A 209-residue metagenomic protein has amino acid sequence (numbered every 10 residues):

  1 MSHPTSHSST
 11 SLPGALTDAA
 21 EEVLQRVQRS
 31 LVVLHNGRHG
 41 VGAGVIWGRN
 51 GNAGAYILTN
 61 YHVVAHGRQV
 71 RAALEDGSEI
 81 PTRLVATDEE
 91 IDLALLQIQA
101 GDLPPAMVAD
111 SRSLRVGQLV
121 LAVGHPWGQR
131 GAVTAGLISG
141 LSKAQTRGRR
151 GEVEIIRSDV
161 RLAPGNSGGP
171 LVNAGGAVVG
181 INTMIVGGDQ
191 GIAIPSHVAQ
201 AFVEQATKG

Functional and structural regions predicted by a protein language model:
M1-P4, R49-L93, A100-G101, H197: Catalytic-histidine neighborhood of serine endopeptidases, predominantly the chymotrypsin-like S1/PA family
M1-V27, T82, L121-A122, P126 (+1 more regions): C-terminal cap/linker of serine protease catalytic domains
A15-V23, L31-Y56, S78-P81, M107 (+3 more regions): A conserved glycine-rich beta-strand in the N-terminal activation segment of trypsin-fold
Q28-S30, V41, A94-M107, A132-K208: Active-site region of chymotrypsin-like
L34, Q69-D76, V120-G124: Short conserved beta-strand and strand-loop elements enriched in small hydrophobics with frequent Asp/Gly
W47, N52, V64-A65, V108 (+2 more regions): Short, well-ordered loop/turn sites that connect or cap secondary structure elements
Y61, R68, R112, Q118-L119 (+1 more regions): Structural motif
S78, A109-G131: Short glycine/Trp-rich loop-beta-loop segment that forms part of the substrate-binding cleft
